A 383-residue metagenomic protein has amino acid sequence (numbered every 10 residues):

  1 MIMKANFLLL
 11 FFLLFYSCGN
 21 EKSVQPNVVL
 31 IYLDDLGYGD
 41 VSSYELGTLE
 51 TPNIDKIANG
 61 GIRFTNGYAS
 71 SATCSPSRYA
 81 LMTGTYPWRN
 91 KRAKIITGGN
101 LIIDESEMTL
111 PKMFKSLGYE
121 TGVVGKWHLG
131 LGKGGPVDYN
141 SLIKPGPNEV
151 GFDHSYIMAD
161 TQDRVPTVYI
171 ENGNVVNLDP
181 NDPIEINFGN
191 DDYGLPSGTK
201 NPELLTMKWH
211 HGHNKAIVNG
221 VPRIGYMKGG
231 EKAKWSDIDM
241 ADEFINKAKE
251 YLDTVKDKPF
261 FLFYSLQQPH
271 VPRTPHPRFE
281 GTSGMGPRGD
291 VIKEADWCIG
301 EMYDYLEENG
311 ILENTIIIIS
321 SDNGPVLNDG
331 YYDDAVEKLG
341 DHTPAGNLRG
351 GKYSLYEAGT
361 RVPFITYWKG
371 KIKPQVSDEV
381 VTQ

Functional and structural regions predicted by a protein language model:
M1: Short periplasmic/luminal acceptor-recognition loop of GT-C membrane glycosyltransferases, typified by
K4, C18-Q383: Formylglycine-dependent sulfatase
N6-F15: Sec-dependent N-terminal signal peptides
